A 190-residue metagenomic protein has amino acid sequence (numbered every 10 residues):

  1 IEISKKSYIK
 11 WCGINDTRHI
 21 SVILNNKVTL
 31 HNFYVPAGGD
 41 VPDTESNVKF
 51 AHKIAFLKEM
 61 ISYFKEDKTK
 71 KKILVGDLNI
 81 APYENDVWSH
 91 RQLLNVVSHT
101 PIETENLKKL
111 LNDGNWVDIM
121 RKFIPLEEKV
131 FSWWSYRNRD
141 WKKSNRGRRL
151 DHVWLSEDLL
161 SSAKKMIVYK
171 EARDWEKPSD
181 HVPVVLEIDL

Functional and structural regions predicted by a protein language model:
I1-D40: Structured beta-strand-rich core segments of catalytic domains in phosphoester-bond hydrolases
I1-K5, L24, W141-S162: Conserved beta strand-loop-helix elements of the APE1-like EEP
Y8-C12, V35-K58, R91-V96: Surface-exposed cleft-lining segments at the edges of enzyme active sites
K10-G13, W141-N145, D174: Short Gly/Pro-enriched turn/cap motifs at secondary-structure boundaries
D16-S21, R149-D151, D180-V185: Short hydrophobic/aromatic beta-strand or adjacent loop that forms the aromatic wall/cage of a ligand/substrate-binding
S21-I23, Y34, V153-L155, V185-D189: Short, well-ordered beta-strand micro-motif
A55-L155: Metal-dependent phosphoesterases centered on the DNase I-like endonuclease/exonuclease/phosphatase
I167-L190: Surface polyanion/phosphate-binding segment centered on an Asp-His-Pro turn
